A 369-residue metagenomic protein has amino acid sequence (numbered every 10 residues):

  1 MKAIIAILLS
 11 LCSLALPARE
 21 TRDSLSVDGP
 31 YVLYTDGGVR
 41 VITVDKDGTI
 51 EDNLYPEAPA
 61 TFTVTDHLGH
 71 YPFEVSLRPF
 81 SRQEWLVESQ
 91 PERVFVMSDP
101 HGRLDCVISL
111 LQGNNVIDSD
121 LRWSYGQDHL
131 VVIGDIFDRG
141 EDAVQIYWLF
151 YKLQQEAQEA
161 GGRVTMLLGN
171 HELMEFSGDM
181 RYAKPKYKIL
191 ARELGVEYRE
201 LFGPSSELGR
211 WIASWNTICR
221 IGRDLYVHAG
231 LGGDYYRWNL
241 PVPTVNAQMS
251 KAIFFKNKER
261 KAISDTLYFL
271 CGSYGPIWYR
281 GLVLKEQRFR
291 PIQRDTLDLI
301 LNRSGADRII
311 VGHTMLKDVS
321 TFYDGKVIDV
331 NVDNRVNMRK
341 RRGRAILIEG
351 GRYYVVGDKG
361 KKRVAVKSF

Functional and structural regions predicted by a protein language model:
I5-P17: Hydrophobic h-region of N-terminal signal peptides that target proteins for export in Gram-negative bacteria
R19-F369: Feature recognizes metal-dependent phosphohydrolase scaffolds
